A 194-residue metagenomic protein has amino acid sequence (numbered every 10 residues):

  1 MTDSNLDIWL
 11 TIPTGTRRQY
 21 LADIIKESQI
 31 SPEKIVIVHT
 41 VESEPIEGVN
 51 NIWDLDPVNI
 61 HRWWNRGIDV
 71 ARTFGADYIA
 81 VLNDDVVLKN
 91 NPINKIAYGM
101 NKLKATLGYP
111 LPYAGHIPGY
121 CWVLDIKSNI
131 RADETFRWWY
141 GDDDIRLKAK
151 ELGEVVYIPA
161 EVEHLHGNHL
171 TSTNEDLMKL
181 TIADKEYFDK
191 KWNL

Functional and structural regions predicted by a protein language model:
D7-W9, D144: Cell-envelope/extracellular polymer assembly enzymes that use nucleotide-activated donors
T16-I30: Short, well-formed alpha-helical segments that are part of the catalytic scaffolds of diverse glycosyltransferases
K26-L55: Acidic donor-binding segment of Leloir-type glycosyltransferases
L55-A71: Glycine-rich, basic loop-to-helix element that forms the pyrophosphate-binding segment of sugar-nucleotide handling
A76-V87: Short beta-strand-to-loop acidic/aromatic patch adjacent to the donor-nucleotide binding site
V86-H116: Conserved donor NDP-sugar-binding/catalytic core segment of glycosyltransferases
G108-L124, R131, R137-W138, D176: A recurrent flexible, glycine/aromatic-enriched loop bordering the glycosyltransferase active site that acts as
R137-W139, D143-L194: C-terminal catalytic/acceptor-binding lobe
